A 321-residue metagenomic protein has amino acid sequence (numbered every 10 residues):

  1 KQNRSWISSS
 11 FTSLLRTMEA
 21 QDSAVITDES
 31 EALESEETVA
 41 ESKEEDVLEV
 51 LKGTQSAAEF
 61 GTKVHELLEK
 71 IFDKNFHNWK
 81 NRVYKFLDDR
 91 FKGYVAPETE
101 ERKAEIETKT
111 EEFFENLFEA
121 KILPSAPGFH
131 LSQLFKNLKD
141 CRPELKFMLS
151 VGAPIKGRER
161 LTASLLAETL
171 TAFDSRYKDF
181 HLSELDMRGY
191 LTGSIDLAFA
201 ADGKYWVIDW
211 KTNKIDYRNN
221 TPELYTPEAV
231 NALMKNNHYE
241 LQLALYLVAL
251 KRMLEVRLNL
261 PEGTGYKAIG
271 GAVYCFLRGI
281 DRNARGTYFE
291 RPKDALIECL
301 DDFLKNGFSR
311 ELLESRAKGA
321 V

Functional and structural regions predicted by a protein language model:
K1-V321: Structural signature of nuclease core domains in nucleic-acid processing machines
